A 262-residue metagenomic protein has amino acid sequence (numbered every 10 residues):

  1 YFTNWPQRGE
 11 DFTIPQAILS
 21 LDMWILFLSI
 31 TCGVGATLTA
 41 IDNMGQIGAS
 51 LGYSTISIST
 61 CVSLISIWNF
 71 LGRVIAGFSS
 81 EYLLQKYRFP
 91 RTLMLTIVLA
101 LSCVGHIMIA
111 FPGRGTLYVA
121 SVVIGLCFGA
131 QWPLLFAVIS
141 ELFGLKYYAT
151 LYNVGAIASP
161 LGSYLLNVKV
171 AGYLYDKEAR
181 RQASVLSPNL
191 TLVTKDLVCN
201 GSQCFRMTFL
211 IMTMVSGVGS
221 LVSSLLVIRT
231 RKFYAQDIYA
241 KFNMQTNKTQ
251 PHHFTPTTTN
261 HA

Functional and structural regions predicted by a protein language model:
Y1-L19, I25-L28, F233-A262: Long, low-complexity inter-transmembrane loops of multi-pass membrane transporters
W5-F78, W132, F136-I139, S163-L174: Extracytoplasmic gate region of multi-pass secondary transporters
S29-I30, V34, S66, H106 (+4 more regions): Helical-face signature of the major facilitator-like transporter fold
Y53-S54, P112-R114, V138-A149: Paired intracellular helix-loop junctions of major facilitator superfamily
Y53-V62, F89-M94, L117, F205: Juxtamembrane helix-start elements in MFS-like secondary transporters
P90-I107: Structural signature of the two symmetry-related core transmembrane helices
A110-A120: Helix-loop junctions at membrane interfaces in 12-TM secondary transporters
V193, Q203-L226: Symmetry-related core transmembrane helices of the 12-TM Major Facilitator Superfamily/SLC fold
